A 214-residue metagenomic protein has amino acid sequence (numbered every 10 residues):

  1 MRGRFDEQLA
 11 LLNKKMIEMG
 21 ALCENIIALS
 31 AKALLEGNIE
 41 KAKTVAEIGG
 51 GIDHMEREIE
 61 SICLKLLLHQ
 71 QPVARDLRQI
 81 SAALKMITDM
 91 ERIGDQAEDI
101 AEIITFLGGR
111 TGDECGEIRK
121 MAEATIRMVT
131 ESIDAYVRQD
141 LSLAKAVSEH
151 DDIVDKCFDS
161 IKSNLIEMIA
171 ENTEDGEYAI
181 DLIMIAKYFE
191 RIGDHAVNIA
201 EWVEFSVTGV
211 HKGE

Functional and structural regions predicted by a protein language model:
M1-E214: Cytosolic, long alpha-helical scaffolding segments
